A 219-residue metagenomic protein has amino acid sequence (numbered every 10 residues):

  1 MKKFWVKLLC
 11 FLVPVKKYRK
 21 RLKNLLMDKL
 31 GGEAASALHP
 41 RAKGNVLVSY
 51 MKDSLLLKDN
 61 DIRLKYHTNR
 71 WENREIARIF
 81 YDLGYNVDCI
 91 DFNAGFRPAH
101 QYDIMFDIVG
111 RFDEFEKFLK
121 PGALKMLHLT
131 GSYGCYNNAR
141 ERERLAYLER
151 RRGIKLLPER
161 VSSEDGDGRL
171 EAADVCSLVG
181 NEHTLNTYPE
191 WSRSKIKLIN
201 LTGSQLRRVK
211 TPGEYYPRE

Functional and structural regions predicted by a protein language model:
M1-G44: Membrane-proximal basic amphipathic "stem/tether" segments
G31-L64: Nucleotide-activated donor-dependent transferases that construct or modify glycoconjugates
L47-L55, L127-Y133, N138-A139, L201: Short loop/turn segments at strand-loop or loop-helix junctions that form parts of catalytic or ligand-binding pockets
D53-D91: Short, charged N-terminal beta->alpha structural module
A94-F112, L124-H128: Short N-terminal targeting/anchoring amphipathic segment
L129-R160: Acceptor-binding helix/loop patch of EC 2.4 sugar-transfer enzymes, predominantly nucleotide-sugar-dependent
E159-I196, Q205-L206: A short, active-site helix/loop in glycosyltransferases that binds the activated sugar's phosphate group
P212-E219: Conserved donor-binding/catalytic core segment of Leloir-type glycosyltransferases
